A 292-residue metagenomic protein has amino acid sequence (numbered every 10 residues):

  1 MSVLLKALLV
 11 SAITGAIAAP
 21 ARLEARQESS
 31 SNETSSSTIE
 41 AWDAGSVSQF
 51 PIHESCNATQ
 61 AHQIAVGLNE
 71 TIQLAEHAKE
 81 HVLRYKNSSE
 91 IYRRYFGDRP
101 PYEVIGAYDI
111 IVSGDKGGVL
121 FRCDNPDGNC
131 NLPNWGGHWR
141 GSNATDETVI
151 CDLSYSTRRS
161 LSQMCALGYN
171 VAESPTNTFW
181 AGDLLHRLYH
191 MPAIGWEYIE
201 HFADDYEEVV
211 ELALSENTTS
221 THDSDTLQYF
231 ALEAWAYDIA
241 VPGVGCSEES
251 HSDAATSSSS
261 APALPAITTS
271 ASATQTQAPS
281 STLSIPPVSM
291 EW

Functional and structural regions predicted by a protein language model:
M1-A18: Cleavable N-terminal signal peptides of Sec/SRP-targeted secreted and luminal proteins
G15-T178, M191-W292: Predominantly extracellular/secreted Zn2+-dependent metalloproteases
L184, L188-P192: Active-site His/Glu-centered metal-binding helix of metallohydrolases
